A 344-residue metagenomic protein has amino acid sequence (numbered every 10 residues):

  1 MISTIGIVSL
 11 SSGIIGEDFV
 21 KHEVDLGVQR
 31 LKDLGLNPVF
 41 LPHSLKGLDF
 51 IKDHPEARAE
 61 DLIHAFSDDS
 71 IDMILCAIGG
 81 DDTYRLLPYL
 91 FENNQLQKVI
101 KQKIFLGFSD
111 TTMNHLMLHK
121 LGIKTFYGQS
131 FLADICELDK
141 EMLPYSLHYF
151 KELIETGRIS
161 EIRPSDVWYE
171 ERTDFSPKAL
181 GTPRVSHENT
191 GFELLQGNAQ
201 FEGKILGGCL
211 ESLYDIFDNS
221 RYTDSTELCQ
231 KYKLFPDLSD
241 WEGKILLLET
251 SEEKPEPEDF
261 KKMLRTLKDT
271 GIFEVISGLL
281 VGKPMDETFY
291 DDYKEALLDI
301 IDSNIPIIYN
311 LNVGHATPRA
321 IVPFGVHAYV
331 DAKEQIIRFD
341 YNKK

Functional and structural regions predicted by a protein language model:
M1-S70: ATP/NTP phosphate-donor binding region
K21-V24, P55-A59, E92, F260-T266 (+1 more regions): Charged helix-capping and loop-helix junction motifs
S67-F91: Long, hydrophobic/aromatic-enriched structural stretches that serve as scaffold segments
M73-L75, L106, I245-E249, L280: Structural motif
E92-K120, K124-A133, P306-I307: Short, acidic/small-residue loops that bind anionic groups at enzyme active sites
K124-E211: Conserved anion/nucleotide-ligand pocket segment
I205-T250, P255-P257: Oxyanion-binding "anion nests"
D259, R265-E274, G278-K344: ATP/nucleoside-binding phosphotransfer catalytic cores, i.e., glycine-rich phosphate-binding loops
